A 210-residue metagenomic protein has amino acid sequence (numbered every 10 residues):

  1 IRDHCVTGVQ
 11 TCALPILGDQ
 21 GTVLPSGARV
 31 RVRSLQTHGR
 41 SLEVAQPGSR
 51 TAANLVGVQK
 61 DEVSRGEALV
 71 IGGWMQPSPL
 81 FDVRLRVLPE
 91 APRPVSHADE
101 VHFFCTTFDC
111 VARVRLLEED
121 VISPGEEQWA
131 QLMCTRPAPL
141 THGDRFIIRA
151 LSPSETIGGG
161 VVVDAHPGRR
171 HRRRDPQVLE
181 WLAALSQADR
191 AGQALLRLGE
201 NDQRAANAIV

Functional and structural regions predicted by a protein language model:
I1-C12: Single conserved hydrophobic/aromatic residue that forms the stacking wall/gate of nucleotide- or nucleobase-binding
Q10, A28, H38: A generic "binding-loop/recognition-motif" signal
Q10, Q20, V32, V114-L116 (+1 more regions): Conserved hydrophobic positions within beta-strands
A13, L35: Short catalytic-site patches enriched in acidic/histidine residues that coordinate or position cofactors/metals
P15-R31, F103-C110: Ser/Thr/Gly-rich low-complexity blocks that favor extended beta-strand/coil architectures
H38, E43, V58-V210: C-terminal effector modules of nucleic-acid-centric enzymes and ribosome-associated factors
P47-T51: Membrane-interface junctions of multi-pass transporters
A52-V58: Structural microfeature recognizing short secondary-structure transition sites
